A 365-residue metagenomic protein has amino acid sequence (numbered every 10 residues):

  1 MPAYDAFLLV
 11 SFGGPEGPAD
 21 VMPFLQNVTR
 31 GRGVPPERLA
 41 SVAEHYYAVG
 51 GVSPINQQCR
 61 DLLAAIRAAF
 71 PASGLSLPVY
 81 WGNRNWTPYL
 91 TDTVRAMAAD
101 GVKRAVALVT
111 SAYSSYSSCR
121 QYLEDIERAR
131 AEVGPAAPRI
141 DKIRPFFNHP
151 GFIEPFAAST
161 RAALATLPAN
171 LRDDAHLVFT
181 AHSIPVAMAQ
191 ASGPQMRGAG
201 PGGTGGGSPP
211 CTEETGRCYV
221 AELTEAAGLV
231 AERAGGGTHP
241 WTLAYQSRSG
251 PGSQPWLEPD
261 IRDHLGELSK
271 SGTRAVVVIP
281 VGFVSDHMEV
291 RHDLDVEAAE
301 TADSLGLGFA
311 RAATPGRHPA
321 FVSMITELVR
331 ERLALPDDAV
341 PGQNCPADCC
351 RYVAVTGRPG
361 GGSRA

Functional and structural regions predicted by a protein language model:
M1-A365: Active-site-proximal alpha-helix that buttresses catalytic centers in soluble enzyme cores
